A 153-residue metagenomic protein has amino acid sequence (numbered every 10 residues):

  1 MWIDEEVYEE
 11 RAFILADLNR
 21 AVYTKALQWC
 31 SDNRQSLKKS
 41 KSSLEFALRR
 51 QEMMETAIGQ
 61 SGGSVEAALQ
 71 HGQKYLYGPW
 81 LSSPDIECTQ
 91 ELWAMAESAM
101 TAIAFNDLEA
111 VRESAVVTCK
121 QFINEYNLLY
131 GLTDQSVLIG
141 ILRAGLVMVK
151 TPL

Functional and structural regions predicted by a protein language model:
M1-I3, E9: Cross-family signature of deubiquitinases and ubiquitin-like deconjugating cysteine proteases
E9-L153: Extended acidic/polar alpha-helical scaffold segments
